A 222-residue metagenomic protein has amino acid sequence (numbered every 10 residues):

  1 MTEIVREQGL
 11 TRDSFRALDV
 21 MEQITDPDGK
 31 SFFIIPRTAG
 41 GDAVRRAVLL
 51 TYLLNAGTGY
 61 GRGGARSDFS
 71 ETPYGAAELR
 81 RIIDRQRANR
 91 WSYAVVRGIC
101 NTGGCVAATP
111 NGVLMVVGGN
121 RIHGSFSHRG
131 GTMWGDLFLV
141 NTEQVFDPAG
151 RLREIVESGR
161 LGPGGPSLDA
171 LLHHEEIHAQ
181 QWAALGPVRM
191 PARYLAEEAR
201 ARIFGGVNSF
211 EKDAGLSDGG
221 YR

Functional and structural regions predicted by a protein language model:
M1-G9, S14-E22, G150-S158, P166 (+1 more regions): Post-HEXXH active-site segment of zinc metalloproteases
M1-V95: N-terminal low-structure segments adjacent to metalloprotease catalytic domains across cellular compartments
L50, L54, S92-L114, G186 (+1 more regions): Hydrophobic alpha-helical membrane-anchor/signal-helix detector
A77-P148, G215-L216: Auxiliary, metal-adjacent structural segments of Zn-dependent hydrolase domains
V140-H173: Short pre-active-site segment immediately N-terminal to the catalytic Zn-binding motif
A170-W182: Active-site recognition of the HExxH zinc-binding catalytic motif
L216-R222: Short helix/loop segments within enzyme catalytic domains that coordinate or immediately flank catalytic cofactors
